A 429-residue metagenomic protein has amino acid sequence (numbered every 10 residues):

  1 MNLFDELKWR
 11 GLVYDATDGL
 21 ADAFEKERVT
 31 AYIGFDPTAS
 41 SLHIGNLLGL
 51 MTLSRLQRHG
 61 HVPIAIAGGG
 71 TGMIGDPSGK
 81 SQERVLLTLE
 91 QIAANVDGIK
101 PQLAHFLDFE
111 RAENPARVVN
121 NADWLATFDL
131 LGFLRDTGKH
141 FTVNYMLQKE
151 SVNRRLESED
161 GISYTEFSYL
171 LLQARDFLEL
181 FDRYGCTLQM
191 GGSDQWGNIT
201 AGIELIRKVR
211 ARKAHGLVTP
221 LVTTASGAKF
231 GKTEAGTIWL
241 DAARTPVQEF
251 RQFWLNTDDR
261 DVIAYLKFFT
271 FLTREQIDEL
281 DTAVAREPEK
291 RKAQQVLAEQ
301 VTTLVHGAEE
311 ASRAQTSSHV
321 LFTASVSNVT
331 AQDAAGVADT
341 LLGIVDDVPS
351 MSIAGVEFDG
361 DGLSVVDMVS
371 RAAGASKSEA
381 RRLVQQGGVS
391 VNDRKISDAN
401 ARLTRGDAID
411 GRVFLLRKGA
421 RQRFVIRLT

Functional and structural regions predicted by a protein language model:
M1-Q195, I203, R210-H215, A228: NTP-dependent nucleotidyl-transfer catalytic core
N46-L50, T127, N198-I199, Q295 (+3 more regions): Short alpha-helical patches at coil-to-helix transitions and adjacent helical residues in well-structured domains
S54, T200-R207, A298, T302: Short, amphipathic alpha-helical segments that act as regulatory/interfacial helices in nucleotide-processing proteins
A93, D97-K100, T200, Q248 (+2 more regions): Generic alpha-helical structural signal
A116, S193-T200, E287, R291-Q295: An alpha-helix initiation/capping motif
L130, Y164-F177, I199-G202, V247-F250 (+4 more regions): Short runs of predominantly hydrophobic/aromatic residues within well-ordered alpha helices that form helix-helix
V209-T429: Conserved nucleotide- and phosphate/pyrophosphate-binding catalytic cores in adenylate/nucleotidyl-handling enzymes
